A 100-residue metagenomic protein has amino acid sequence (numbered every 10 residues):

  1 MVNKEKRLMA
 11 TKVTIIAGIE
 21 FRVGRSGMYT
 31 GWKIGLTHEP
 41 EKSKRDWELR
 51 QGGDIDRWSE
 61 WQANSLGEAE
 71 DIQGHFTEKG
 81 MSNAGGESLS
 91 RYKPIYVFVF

Functional and structural regions predicted by a protein language model:
M1-F100: GIY-YIG nuclease catalytic motif and its immediate N-terminal context
